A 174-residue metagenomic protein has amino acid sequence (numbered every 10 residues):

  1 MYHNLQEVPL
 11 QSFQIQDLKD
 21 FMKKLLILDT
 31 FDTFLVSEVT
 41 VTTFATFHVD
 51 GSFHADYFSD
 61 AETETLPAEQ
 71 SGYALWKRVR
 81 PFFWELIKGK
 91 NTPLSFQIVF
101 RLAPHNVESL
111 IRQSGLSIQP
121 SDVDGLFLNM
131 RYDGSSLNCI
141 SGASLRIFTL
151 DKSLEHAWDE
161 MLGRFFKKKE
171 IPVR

Functional and structural regions predicted by a protein language model:
M1-W76: Charge-rich, low-complexity N-terminal segments
K19, K23-K24, K77, K88-K90 (+2 more regions): Context-gated lysine
V39-T43, S52, Q119, I147 (+1 more regions): Short, surface-exposed, charged/polar-biased interaction segments
H48, F53, F58-A61, Q113-Q119 (+3 more regions): General N-terminal targeting signals
A61, N106-E108, N138, E155: Residues in flexible loops and secondary-structure boundaries
P67-S136: Surface-exposed, low-hydrophobicity interaction/linker segments
L137-R174: Mixed-charge, glycine-accented linear interaction segment located at domain edges/termini
